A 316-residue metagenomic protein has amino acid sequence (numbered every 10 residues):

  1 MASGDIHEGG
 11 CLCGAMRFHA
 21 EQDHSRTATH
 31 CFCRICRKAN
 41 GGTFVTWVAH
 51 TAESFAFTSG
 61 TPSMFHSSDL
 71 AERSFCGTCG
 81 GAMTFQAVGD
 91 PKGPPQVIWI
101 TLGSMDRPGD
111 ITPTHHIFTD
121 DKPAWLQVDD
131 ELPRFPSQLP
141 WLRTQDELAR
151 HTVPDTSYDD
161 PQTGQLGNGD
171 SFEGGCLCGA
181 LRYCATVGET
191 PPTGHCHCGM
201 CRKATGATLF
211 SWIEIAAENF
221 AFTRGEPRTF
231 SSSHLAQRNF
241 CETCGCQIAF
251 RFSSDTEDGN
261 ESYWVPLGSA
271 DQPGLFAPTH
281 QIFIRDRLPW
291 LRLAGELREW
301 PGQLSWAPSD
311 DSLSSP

Functional and structural regions predicted by a protein language model:
M1-G175, A180-P316: A short Gly-Trp-Pro
